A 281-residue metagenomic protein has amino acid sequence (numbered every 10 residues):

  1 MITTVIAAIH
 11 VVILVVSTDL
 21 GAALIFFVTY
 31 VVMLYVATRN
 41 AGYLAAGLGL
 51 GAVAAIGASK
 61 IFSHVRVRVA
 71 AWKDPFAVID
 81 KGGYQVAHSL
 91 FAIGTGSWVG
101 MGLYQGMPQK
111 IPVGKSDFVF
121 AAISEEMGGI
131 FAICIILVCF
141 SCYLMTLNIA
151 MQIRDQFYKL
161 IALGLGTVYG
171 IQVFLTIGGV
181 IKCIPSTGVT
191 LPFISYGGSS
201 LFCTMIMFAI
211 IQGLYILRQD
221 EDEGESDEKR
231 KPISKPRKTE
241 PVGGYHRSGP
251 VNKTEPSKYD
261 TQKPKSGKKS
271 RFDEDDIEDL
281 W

Functional and structural regions predicted by a protein language model:
M1-G82, A121-G179, I206, I210 (+1 more regions): Hydrophobic alpha-helical transmembrane segments of multi-pass inner membrane proteins, especially in bacterial systems
T4, K81, Q85, I111-V119 (+1 more regions): Juxtamembrane loop-helix boundary motifs flanking transmembrane segments in multi-pass membrane proteins
V16, S97, E125, P185 (+1 more regions): Short conserved micro-motifs on helix faces and helix-strand junctions that flank and scaffold key functional residues
D19-L24, G100-L103, G114-S116, I133 (+3 more regions): Transmembrane helix boundary and interhelical junction motifs in multipass membrane proteins
I93, S97-I130, A150-I153: Long extracytoplasmic/lumenal interhelical loops at the membrane interface of multi-pass membrane proteins
K182-E223: Transmembrane alpha-helices of multi-pass inner-membrane enzymes
I216-R237: Intrinsically disordered, low-complexity mixed-charge segments
